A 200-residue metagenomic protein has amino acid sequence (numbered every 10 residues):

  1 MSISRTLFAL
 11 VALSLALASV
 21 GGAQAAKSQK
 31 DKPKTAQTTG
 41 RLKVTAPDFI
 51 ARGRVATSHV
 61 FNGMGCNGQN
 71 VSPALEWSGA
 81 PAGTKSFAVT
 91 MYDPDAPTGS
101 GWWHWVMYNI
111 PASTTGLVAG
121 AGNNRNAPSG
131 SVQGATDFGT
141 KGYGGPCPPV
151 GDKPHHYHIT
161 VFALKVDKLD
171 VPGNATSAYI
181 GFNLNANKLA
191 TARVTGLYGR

Functional and structural regions predicted by a protein language model:
M1-A9: Bacterial N-terminal signal peptides that target proteins for export
A9-A18: Bacterial N-terminal signal peptides
G22-R200: N-terminus-centered regions that define maturation/targeting leaders and the start of the first functional domain
